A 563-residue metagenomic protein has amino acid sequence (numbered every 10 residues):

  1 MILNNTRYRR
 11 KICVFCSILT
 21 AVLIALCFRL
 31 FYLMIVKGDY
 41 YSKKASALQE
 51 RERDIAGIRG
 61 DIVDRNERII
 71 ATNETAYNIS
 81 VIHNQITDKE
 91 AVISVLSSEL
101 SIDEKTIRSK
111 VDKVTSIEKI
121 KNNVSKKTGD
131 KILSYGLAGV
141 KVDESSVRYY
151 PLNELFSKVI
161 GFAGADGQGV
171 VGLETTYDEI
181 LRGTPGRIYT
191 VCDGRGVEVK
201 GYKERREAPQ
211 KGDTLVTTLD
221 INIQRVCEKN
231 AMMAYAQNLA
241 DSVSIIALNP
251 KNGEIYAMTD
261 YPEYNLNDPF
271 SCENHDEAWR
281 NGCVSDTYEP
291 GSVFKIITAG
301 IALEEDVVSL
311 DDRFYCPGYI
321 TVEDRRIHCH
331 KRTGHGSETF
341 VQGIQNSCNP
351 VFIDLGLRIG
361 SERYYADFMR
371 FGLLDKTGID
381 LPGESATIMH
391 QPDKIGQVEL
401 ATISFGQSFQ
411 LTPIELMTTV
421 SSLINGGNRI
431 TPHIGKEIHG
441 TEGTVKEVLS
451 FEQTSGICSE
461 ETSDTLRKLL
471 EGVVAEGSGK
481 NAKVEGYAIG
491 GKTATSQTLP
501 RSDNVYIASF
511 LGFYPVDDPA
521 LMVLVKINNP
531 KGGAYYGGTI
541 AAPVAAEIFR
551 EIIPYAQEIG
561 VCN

Functional and structural regions predicted by a protein language model:
M1-F270, E362-L374, A482-E485, L499-R501 (+1 more regions): Periplasmic/cell-envelope proteins involved in peptidoglycan metabolism and beta-lactam response
I2, A71, D193-E204, I245-S292 (+4 more regions): Beta-lactam-recognizing serine transpeptidase/beta-lactamase-like catalytic domain environment
